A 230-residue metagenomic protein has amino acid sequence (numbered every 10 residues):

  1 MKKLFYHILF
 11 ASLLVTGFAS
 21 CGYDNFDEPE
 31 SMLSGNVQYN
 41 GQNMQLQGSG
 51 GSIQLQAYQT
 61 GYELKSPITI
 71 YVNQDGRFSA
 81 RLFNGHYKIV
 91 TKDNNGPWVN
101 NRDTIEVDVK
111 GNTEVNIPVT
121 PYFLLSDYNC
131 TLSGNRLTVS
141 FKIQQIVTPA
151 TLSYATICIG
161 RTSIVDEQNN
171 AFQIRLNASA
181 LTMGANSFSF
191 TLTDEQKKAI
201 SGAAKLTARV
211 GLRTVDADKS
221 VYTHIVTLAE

Functional and structural regions predicted by a protein language model:
M1-Q42: Bacterial Sec-dependent N-terminal signal peptides
S34-N40, T138-I146: Short edge beta-strand/loop segments characteristic of extracellular beta-sandwich folds
Q42-E63, A150-Y154: Short, ordered, surface-exposed loop/turn motifs in non-cytosolic proteins
T60-R77: Short, acidic Ser/Thr/Gly-rich low-complexity loop/linker segments typical of extracellular and cell-surface proteins
G76-P97: A short, solvent-exposed beta-strand micro-motif common in secreted/extracellular proteins
F83-H86, G184, G202-L206: A glycine-anchored, Pro-Gly-centered beta-turn/N-cap motif
N94-Y122: Structured interaction patches on ligand/partner-binding surfaces of diverse proteins
D194-S220: Beta-strand-rich modules
